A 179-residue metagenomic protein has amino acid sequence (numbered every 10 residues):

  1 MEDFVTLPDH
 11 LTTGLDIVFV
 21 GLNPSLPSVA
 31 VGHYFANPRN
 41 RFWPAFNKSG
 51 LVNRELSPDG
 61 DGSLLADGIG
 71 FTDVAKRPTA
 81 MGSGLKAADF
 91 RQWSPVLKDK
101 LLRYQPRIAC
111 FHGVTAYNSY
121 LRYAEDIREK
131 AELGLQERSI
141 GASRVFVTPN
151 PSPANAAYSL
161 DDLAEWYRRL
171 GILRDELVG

Functional and structural regions predicted by a protein language model:
M1-D16, N37-P38, A45, M81-L97 (+1 more regions): C-terminal capping/extension of enzyme domains
T6-T12, E55-L64, D99-K100: Short amphipathic alpha-helices and their capping/turn segments at secondary-structure boundaries
G14-A30: Conserved H-X4-D acyltransferase segment
V18, G70-T72, C110, F146: Hydrophobic/aromatic beta-strand patches that form the interior of the parallel beta-sheet core in alpha/beta enzyme
L22, F111-A116: Short, well-ordered beta-to-alpha junction loops that form the rim of enzyme active sites and present histidine/acidic
L26-V29, A80-M81, Y117-L121, A154-A157: Short catalytic/ligand-binding loop motif for oxyanion handling, primarily in non-cytosolic enzymes, centered on
S28-D89: Short, surface-exposed acidic-centric catalytic microdomains
P95-G113: Proline-aspartate-enriched helix->loop->beta-strand connector
